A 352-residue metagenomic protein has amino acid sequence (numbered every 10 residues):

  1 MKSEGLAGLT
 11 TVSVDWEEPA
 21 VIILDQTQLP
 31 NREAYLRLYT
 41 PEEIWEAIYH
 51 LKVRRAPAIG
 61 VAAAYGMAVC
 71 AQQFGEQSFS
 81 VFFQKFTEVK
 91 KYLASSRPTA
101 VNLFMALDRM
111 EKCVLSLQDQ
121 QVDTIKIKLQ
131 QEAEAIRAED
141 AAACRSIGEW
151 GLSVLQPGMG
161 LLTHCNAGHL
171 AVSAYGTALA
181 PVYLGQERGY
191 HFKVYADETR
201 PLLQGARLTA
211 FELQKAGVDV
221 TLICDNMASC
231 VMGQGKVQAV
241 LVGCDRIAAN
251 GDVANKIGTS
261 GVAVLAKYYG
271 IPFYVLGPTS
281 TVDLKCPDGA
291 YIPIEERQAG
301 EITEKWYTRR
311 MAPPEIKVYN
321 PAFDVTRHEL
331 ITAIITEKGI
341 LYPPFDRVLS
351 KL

Functional and structural regions predicted by a protein language model:
M1-E17, D119, D123, Y342-P343 (+1 more regions): SAM-dependent methyltransferases
M1-E42, E46: Positively charged, low-complexity intrinsically disordered leader regions
L24, A62, F104-A106, L162-N166 (+3 more regions): Short beta-strand segments
Y35-T40, G168-V172, A249-A254: Short, glycine-rich nucleotide/cofactor-binding loops
L36-K52, Q84, S153-L161, K305-E315: Short, hydrophobic/aliphatic alpha-helical segments
E46-V53, I59, G261-V264: Small-aliphatic-rich amphipathic alpha-helix that forms the alpha element of a beta-alpha
K52-I223: N-terminal active-site beta-alpha-beta segment that forms phosphate/nucleotide-binding and substrate-recognition loops
H191-F192, E198-L352: Conserved phosphate- and dinucleotide-binding cores of soluble alpha/beta proteins, encompassing both enzyme active
